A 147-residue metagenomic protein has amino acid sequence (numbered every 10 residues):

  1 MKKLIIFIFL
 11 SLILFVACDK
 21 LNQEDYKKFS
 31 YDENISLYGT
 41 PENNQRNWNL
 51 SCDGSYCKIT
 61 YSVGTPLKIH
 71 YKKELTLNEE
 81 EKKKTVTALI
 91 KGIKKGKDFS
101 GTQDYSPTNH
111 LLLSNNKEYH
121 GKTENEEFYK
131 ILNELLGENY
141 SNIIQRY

Functional and structural regions predicted by a protein language model:
M1-L4: Positively charged n-region of N-terminal signal peptides that target proteins for export
F7-I13: Bacterial N-terminal signal peptides
F15-A17: C-terminal motif of bacterial Sec signal peptides marking the signal peptidase cleavage site
D19-T40, F99-Y147: Short, well-ordered, aromatic-rich surface patches in folded extracellular/luminal domains
Y38-K68: Post-signal-peptide N-terminal segment of Sec-exported extracytoplasmic proteins
R46-C52, K72-L77, N109-L111: Hydrophobic/aromatic beta-strand elements that line small-molecule binding cavities or substrate pockets in beta-rich
D53, T76-K84, L113-K117: A short, structured loop/turn motif at beta-sheet edges
Y61-F99: Mature extracytoplasmic domains of secretory-pathway proteins
